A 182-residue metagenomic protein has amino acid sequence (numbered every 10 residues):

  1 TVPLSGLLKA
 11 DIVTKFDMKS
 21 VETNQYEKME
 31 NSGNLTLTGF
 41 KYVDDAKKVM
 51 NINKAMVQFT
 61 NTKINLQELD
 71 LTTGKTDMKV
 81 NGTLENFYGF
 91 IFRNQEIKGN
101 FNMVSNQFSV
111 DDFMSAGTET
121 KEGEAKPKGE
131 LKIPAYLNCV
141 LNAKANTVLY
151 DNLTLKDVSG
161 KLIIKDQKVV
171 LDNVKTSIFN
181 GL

Functional and structural regions predicted by a protein language model:
T1-N53, F59-T62, T76-L182: Membrane-proximal interfacial segments on either side of biological membranes
T73: Conserved catalytic-core segments centered on acid/base and nucleophilic motifs
